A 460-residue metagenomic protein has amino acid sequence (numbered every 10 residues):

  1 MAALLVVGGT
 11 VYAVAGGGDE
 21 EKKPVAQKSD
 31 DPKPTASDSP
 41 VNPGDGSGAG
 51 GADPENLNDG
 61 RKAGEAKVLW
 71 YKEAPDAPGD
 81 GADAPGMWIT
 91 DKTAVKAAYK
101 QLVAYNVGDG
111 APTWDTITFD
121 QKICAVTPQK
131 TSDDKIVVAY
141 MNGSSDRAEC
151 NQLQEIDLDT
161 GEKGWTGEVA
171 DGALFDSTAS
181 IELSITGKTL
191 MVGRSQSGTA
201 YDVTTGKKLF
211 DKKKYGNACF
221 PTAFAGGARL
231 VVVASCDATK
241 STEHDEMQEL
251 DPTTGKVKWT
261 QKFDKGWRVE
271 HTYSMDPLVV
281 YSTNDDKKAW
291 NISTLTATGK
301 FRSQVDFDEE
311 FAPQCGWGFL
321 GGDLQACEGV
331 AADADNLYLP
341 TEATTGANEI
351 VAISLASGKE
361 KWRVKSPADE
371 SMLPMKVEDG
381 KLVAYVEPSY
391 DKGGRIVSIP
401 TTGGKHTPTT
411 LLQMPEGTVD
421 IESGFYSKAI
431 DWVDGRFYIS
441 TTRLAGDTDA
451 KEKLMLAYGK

Functional and structural regions predicted by a protein language model:
M1-P54, K381-A384, G435-S440, L444: Hydrophobic single-pass membrane-targeting/anchoring helices
K23-G108, Q325-C327, E452-K460: Extracytoplasmic low-complexity, Pro/Thr/Ser/Ala/Gly-rich segments that lie immediately after a secretion/anchoring
K33-N42, D76-I89, F119-D133, E168-L183 (+5 more regions): Repeated scaffold domains used in trafficking and secretory/extracellular systems, primarily beta-propellers
K100-Y105, S144-Q154, Q196-D202, T239-Q248 (+4 more regions): Structural motif
V107-G110, D157-G161, V203-G206, D251-G255 (+3 more regions): Short loop/turn segments that connect beta-strands within beta-propeller blades
T199, G206, F210-I353: Acidic, serine/threonine- and glycine-rich low-complexity intrinsically disordered segments that serve as flexible
F319-L355, K359-K405: Loop/turn-rich, solvent-exposed surfaces of beta-rich toroidal or solenoidal domains
T418-K460: Blade-level signature of beta-propeller repeat domains, shared across WD40, Kelch, NHL, RCC1 and BNR/Asp-box propellers
